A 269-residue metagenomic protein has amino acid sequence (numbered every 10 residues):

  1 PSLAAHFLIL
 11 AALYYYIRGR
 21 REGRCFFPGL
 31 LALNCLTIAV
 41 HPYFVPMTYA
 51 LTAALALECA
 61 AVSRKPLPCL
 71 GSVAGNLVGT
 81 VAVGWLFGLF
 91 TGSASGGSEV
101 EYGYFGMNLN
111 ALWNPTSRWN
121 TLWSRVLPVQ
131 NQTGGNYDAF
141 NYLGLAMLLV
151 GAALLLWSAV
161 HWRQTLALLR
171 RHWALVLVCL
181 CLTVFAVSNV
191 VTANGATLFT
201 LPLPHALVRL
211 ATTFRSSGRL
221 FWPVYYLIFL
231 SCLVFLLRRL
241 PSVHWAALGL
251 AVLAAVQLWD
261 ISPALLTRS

Functional and structural regions predicted by a protein language model:
P1, G84-S93, A111, P115-S124 (+2 more regions): Membrane-interface helix-loop junctions at the exits of transmembrane helices
P1-L13, A39-Y43, N141-L143, T200-L227: Membrane-interface micro-motifs in multi-pass membrane enzymes
L10-F27, T37: Membrane-interface transmembrane helices that cradle and orient dolichyl/undecaprenyl
Y16, P46-L77, L154-T165: Perimembrane helix-loop-helix junctions
P28, A32-E58, V78-L86: Transmembrane helices and adjacent periplasmic/lumenal helix-loop junctions of polyprenol-phosphate-dependent
R64-L89, E99-Y104, N108, H172-C181 (+1 more regions): Hydrophobic alpha-helical membrane-interfacial segments at the cytosolic entry of transmembrane helices
A74-V78, L180, L230, L236-L266: Signature aromatic-anchored transmembrane alpha helix within multi-pass, membrane-resident enzymes that catalyze glycan
V83-S158: Periplasmic/ER-lumenal interhelical loops and adjacent helix-loop junctions in multi-pass membrane proteins
